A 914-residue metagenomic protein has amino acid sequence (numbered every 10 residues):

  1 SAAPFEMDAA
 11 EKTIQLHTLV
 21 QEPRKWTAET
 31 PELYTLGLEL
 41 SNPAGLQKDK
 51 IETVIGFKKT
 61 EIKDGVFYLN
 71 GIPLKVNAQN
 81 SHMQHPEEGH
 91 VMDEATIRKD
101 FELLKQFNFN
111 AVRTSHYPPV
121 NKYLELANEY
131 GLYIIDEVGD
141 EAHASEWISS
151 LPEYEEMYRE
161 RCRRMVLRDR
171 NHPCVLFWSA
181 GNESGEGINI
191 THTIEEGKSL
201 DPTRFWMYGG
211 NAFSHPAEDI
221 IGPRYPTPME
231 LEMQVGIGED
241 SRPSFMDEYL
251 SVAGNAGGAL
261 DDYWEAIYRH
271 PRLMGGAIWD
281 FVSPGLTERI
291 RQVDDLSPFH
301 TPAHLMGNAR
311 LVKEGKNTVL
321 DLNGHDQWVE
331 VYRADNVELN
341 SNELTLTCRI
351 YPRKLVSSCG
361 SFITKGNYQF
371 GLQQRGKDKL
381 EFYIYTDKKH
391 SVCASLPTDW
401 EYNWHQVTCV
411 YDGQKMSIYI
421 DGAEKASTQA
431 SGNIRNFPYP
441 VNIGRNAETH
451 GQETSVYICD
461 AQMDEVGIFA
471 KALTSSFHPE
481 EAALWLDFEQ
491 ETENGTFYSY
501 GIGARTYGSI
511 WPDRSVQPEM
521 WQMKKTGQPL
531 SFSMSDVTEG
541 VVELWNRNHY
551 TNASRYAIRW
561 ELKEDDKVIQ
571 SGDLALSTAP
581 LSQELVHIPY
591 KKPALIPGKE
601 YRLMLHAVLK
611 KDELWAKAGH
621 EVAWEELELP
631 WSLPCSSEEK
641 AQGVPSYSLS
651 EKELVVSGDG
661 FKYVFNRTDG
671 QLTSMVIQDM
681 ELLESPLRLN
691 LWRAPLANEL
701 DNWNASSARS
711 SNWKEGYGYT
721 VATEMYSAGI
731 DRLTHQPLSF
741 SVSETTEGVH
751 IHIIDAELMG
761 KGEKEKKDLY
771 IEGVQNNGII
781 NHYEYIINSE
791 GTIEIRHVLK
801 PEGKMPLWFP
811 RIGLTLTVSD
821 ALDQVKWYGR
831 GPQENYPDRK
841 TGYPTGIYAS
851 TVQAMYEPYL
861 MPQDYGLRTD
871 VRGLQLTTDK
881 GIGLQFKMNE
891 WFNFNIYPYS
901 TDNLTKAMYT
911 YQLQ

Functional and structural regions predicted by a protein language model:
A2-E22, E564-E600, A607, W615: Intrinsically disordered, low-complexity Pro/Gly/Ser/Thr-rich segments with frequent PxxP/GP/PP motifs and embedded
P23-K25, G37-I188, F245, P695 (+1 more regions): Active-site-adjacent substrate/metal-binding segments within catalytic domains of carbohydrate-active enzymes
T27, P589-G598, E613, L627-Q914: Beta-strand/loop-rich accessory regions of lumenal/periplasmic or secreted enzymes, predominantly carbohydrate-active
T30-L33, L38-I51, K592-C635: Terminal connector regions
F101-L104, A111-I290, A483, D487 (+1 more regions): Substrate-binding/catalytic cleft of secreted carbohydrate-active enzymes, primarily glycoside hydrolases
W178, V235-L320, Q490-Q583, H587-P589 (+1 more regions): Substrate-binding clefts and catalytic carboxylate motifs of secreted carbohydrate-active enzymes
Q292-T492: Extracellular glycan-associated modules
V356, H549-Y556, K804-W808: A short beta-turn/strand-edge loop motif at beta-sheet boundaries
